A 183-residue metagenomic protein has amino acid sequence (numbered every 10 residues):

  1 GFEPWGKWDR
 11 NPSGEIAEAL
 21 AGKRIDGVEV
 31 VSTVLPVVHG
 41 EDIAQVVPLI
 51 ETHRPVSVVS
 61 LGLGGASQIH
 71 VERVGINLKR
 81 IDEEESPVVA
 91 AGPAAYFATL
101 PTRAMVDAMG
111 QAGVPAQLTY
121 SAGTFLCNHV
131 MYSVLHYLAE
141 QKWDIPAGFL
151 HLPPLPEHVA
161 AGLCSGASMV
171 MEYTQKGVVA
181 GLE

Functional and structural regions predicted by a protein language model:
F2-T124, L135-D144, L163-E183: N-terminal catalytic or cofactor-binding beta/alpha core of small enzyme domains
C127, M131-S133: Active-site glycine-rich loop that binds ribose-phosphate moieties when present
A147: Extracellular structured ligand-interaction cores
H151-E157: An accessory alpha-helical subdomain
A160: A short local structural element in Rossmann-fold oxidoreductases
